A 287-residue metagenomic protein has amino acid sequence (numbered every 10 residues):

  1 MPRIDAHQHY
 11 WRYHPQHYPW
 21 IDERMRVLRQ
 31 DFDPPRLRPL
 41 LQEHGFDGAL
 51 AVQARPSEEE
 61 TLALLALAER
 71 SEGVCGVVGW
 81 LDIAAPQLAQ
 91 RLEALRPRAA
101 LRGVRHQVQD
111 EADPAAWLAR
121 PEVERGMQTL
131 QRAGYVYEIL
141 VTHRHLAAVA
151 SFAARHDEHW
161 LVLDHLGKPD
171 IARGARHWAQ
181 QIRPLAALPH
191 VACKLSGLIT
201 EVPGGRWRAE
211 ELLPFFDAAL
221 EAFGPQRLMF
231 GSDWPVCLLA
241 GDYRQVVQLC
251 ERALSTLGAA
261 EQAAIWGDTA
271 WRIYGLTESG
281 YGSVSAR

Functional and structural regions predicted by a protein language model:
M1-I4, V27-G48, A218, A222-M229 (+1 more regions): Mid-to-C-terminal alpha-helical segments outside catalytic/metal-binding sites
M1-W20: Replace "His-x-His-based motif
H7, A49, L64, V77 (+6 more regions): Conserved, mostly hydrophobic/aromatic
Q8-H9, A54, L166, D233-W234: Active-site metal-binding loops of divalent metal-dependent hydrolases
D22-Q30, P35-P56, V74-D82, R102-Q109 (+1 more regions): Divalent metal-dependent hydrolysis catalytic cores, especially in the metallo-beta-lactamase
D31-L40, T61, P86-L95, H177-W178: Short, acidic/polar
E58-R144, S151, K194-E201, G205-R206: Active-site gating/metal-coordination segments in enzymes
W117-M229, A286: Catalytic pocket-lining loop regions of alpha/beta-barrel enzymes, especially the amidohydrolase/enolase/GH5 lineages
